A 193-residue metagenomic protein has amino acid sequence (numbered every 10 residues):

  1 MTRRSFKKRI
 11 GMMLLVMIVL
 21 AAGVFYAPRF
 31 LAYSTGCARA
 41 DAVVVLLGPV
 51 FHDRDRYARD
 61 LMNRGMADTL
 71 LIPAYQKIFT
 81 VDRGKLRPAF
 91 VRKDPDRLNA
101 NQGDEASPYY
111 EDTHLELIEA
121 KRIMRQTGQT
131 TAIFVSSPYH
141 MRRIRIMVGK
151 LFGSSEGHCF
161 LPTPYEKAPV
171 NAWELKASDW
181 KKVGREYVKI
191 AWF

Functional and structural regions predicted by a protein language model:
M1-F6: N-terminal Lys/Arg-rich, disordered targeting/topogenic segments
R9-F25: Hydrophobic membrane-insertion alpha-helices, especially the h-region of bacterial N-terminal signal peptides
P28-R29, F193: Structural signal for membrane-spanning alpha-helices in multi-pass inner-membrane proteins, emphasizing helix cores
F30-A177: A structural signal for short, hydrophobic/glycine-enriched beta-strand patches
L175-F193: A transmembrane-helix-recognition feature enriched in membrane-embedded lipid enzymes and envelope glyco-/phospholipid
